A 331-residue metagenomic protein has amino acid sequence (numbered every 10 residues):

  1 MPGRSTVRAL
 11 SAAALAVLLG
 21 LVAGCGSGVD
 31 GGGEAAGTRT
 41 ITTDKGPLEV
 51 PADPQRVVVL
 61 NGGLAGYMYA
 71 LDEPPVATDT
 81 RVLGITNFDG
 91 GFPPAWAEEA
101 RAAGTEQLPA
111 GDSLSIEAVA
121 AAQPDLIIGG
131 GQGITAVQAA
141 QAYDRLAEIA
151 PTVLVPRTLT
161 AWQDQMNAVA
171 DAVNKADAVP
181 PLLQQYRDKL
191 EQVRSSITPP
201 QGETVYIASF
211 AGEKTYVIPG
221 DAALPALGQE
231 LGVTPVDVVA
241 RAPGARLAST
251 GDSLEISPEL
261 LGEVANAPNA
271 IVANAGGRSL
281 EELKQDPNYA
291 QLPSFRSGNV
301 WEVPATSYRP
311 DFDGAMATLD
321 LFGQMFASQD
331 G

Functional and structural regions predicted by a protein language model:
M1-A14: Bacterial N-terminal signal peptides that target proteins for export
L19-G24: C-terminal motif of bacterial Sec signal peptides marking the signal peptidase cleavage site
C25-V29: Bacterial signal peptide processing site
P47, Y143-E213, M316-G331: Extracytoplasmic substrate-binding proteins
R56-M68, A178-P243: Basic- and aromatic-lined ligand-binding clefts that recognize polyanionic substrates
A65-S115, L126, G131-Q132: A short, structured surface patch at a secondary-structure boundary
I116, Q123-G129, L261, N266-A267: Proline-aspartate-enriched helix->loop->beta-strand connector
D171, V264-G331: Structured C-terminal subdomain patch of bacterial secreted/periplasmic proteins
